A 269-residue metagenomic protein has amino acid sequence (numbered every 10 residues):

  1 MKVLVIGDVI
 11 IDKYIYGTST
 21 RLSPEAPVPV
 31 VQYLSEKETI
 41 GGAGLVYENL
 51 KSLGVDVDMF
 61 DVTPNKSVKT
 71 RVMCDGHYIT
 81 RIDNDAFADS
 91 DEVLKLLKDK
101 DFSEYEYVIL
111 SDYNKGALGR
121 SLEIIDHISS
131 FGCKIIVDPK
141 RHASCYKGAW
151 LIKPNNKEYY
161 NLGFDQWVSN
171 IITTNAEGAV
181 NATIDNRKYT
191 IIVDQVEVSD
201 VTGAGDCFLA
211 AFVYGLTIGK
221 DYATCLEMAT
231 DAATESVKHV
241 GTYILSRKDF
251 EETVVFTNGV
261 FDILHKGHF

Functional and structural regions predicted by a protein language model:
M1-T20, L34-V201, L216-T253: Ribokinase/PfkB-type carbohydrate-kinase core domain
I11, F208-L209, H268: Short active-site segment of divalent metal-dependent hydrolases/proteases that encodes the spacing between
P27-L34: Divalent-cation-assisted or electrostatically stabilized phosphate/pyrophosphate-binding catalytic cores
G205: Short basic (Lys/Arg) and small-residue
F212: N-terminal binding-site loop/beta-alpha segment at the start of enzyme catalytic domains that lines or forms
R247-F269: Nucleotidyltransferase catalytic core that binds NTPs
